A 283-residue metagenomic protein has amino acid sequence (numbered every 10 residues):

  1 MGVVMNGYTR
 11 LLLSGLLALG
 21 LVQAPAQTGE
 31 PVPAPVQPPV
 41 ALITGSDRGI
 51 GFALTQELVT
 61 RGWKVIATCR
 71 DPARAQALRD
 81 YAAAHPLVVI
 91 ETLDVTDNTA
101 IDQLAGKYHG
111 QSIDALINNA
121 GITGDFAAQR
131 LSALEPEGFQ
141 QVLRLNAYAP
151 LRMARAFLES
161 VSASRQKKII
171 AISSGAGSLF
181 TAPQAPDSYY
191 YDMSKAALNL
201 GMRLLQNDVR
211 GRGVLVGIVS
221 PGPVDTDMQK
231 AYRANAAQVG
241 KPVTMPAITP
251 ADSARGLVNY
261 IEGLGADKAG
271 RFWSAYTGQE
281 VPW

Functional and structural regions predicted by a protein language model:
D47: Conserved glycine-rich cofactor-binding loop
R61-Q76: Conserved glycine-rich Rossmann-like NAD(P)H-binding loop of the short-chain dehydrogenase/reductase
A82-T99: Rossmann-fold cofactor-recognition segment
T96-Q111: Conserved Rossmann-fold cofactor-binding substructure of NAD(P)-dependent oxidoreductases
I122-T123, Q129-L143, S162-G211, P223: Catalytic loop of short-chain dehydrogenase/reductase
G211, I218, R233-W283: C-terminal helical subdomain
P221-A231: Short, flexible catalytic-loop segment of classical short-chain dehydrogenase/reductase
